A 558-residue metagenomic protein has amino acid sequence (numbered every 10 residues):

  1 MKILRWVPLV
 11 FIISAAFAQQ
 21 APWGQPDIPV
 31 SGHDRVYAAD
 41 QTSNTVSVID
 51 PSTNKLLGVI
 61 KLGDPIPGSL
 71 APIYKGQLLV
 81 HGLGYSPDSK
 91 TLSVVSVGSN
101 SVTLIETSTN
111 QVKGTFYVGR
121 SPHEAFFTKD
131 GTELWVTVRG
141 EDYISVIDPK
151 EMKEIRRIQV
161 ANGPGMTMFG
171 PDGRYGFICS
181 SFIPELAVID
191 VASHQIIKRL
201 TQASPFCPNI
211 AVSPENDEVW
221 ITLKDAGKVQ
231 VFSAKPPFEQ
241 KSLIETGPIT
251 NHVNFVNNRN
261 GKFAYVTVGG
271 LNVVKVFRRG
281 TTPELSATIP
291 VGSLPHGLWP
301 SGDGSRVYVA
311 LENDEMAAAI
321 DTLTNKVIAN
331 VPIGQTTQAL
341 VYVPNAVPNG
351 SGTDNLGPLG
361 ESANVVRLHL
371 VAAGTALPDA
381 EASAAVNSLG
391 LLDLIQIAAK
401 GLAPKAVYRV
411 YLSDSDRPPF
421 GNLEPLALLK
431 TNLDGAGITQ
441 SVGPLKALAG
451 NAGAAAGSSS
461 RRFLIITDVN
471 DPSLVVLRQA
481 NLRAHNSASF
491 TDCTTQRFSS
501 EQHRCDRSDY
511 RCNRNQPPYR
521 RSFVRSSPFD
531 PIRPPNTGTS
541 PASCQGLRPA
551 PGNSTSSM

Functional and structural regions predicted by a protein language model:
M1-R5: Positively charged n-region of N-terminal signal peptides that target proteins for export
W6-A16: Bacterial N-terminal signal peptides
A15-A380, G390, P404-A406, G421-P425 (+3 more regions): Predominantly soluble domains enriched in secretory-pathway, periplasmic, or organellar proteins
G350-C493, F498, F523, F529: N-terminal targeting/export leaders
D492, H503-N515, Y519, D530 (+2 more regions): Intrinsic-disorder-associated, low-complexity terminal segments enriched in Asp/Asn/His/Tyr and depleted of Lys/Arg
P549-S557: Short, intrinsically disordered C-terminal tails of secreted or membrane-associated proteins
